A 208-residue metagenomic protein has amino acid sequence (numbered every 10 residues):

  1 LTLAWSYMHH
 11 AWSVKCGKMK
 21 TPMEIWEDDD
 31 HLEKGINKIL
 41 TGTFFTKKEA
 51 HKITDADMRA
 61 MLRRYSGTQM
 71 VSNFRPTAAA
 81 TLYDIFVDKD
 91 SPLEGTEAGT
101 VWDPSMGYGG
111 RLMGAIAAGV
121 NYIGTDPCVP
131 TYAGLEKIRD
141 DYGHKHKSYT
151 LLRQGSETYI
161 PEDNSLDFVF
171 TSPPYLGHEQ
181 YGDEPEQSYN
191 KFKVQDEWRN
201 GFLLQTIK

Functional and structural regions predicted by a protein language model:
L1, H9, S13-K208: Class I S-adenosyl-L-methionine-dependent methyltransferase catalytic core
